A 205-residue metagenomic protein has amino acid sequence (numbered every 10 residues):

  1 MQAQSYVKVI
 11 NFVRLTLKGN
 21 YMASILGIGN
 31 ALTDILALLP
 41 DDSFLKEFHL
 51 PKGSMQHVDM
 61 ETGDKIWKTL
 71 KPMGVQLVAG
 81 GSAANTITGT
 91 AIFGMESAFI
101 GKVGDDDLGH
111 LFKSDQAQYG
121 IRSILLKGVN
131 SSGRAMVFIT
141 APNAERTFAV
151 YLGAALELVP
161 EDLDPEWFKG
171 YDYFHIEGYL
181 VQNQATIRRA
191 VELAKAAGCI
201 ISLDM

Functional and structural regions predicted by a protein language model:
Q2-Y6: Low-complexity, intrinsically disordered or signal/transmembrane-proximal segments
K18-A98: Glycine-rich phosphate/adenosyl-contacting loop at the front of the ribokinase-like
N20-K52, V75, K113-G128, R134 (+1 more regions): Ribokinase/PfkB-type carbohydrate-kinase core domain
W67-K68, E96-S123: A glycine-rich beta-to-alpha transition motif near the start of alpha/beta enzyme domains, typified by
V78, V103-G104, Q182: Residues that cap or flank secondary-structure elements
G80, A98-K102, L126-K127, E177: Active-site-adjacent beta-strand anchor residues
G81-T86, L108, G133-R134, Q184-T186: Short glycine/serine/threonine-rich phosphate/pyrophosphate-binding segments that cradle anionic phosphate groups
